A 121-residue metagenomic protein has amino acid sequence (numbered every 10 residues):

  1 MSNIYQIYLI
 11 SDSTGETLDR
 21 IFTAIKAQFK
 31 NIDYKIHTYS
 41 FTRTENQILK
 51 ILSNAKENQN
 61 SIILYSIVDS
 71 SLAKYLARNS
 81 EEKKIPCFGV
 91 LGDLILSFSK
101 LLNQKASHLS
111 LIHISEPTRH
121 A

Functional and structural regions predicted by a protein language model:
M1-I25: N-terminal accessory targeting/assembly segments
N3-Q6, I32-Y34, K56-I62: Short, surface-exposed connector motifs at secondary-structure boundaries
L9, T38, G89-V90: Structural signal for conserved beta-strand scaffold positions within catalytic alpha/beta enzyme cores
T14-L18, Q47, L72: Helical mechanochemical/support elements of P-loop NTPase systems and associated helical scaffolds
T23-Q28, N79-E82: Short, solvent-exposed amphipathic alpha-helical segments in soluble enzyme and RNA/protein-processing domains
N31-R43: A short beta-strand-loop structural module common to alpha/beta enzyme folds
R43-E45, L52-I112: Extended, charged alpha/beta regions that create polyanion-binding interfaces
I112-A121: Single conserved hydrophobic/aromatic residue that forms the stacking wall/gate of nucleotide- or nucleobase-binding
